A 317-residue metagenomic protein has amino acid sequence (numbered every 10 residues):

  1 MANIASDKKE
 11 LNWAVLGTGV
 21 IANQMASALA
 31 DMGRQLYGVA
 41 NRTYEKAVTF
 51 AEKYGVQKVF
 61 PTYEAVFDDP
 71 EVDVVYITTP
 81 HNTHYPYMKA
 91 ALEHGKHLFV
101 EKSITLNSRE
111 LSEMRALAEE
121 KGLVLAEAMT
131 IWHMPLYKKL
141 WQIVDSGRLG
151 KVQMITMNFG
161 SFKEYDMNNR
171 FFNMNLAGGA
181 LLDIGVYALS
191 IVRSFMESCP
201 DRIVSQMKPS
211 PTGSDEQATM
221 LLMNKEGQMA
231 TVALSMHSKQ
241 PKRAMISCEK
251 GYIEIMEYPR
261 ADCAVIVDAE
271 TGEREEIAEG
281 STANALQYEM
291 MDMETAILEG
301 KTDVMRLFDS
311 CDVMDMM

Functional and structural regions predicted by a protein language model:
M1-D7, V74-Y76, K225, D292-M317: C-terminal helix-rich "cap/oligomerization" subdomain common to oxidoreductases
M1-Y54: N-terminal Rossmann-like dinucleotide-binding module
M25, T43, Q57-A116: Beta-loop-alpha module in the N-terminal Rossmann-like domain of NAD(P)-dependent dehydrogenases, especially those
V100, L125-E127, I255: Hydrophobic residues in well-ordered beta-strands that form the structural core
E113-T130, K151-M154: Rossmann-fold dehydrogenase core element
I131-V204, P211: Predominantly a Rossmann-like dinucleotide-binding segment in NAD(P)-dependent oxidoreductases
S190-A261, M290-K301: Contiguous beta-strand/loop segments that form the cofactor/metal-binding neighborhood of enzyme cores
A278-M291, M305: Active-site loop of classical SDR/Rossmann-like NAD(P)-dependent oxidoreductases, centered on the catalytic Tyr-X3-Lys
